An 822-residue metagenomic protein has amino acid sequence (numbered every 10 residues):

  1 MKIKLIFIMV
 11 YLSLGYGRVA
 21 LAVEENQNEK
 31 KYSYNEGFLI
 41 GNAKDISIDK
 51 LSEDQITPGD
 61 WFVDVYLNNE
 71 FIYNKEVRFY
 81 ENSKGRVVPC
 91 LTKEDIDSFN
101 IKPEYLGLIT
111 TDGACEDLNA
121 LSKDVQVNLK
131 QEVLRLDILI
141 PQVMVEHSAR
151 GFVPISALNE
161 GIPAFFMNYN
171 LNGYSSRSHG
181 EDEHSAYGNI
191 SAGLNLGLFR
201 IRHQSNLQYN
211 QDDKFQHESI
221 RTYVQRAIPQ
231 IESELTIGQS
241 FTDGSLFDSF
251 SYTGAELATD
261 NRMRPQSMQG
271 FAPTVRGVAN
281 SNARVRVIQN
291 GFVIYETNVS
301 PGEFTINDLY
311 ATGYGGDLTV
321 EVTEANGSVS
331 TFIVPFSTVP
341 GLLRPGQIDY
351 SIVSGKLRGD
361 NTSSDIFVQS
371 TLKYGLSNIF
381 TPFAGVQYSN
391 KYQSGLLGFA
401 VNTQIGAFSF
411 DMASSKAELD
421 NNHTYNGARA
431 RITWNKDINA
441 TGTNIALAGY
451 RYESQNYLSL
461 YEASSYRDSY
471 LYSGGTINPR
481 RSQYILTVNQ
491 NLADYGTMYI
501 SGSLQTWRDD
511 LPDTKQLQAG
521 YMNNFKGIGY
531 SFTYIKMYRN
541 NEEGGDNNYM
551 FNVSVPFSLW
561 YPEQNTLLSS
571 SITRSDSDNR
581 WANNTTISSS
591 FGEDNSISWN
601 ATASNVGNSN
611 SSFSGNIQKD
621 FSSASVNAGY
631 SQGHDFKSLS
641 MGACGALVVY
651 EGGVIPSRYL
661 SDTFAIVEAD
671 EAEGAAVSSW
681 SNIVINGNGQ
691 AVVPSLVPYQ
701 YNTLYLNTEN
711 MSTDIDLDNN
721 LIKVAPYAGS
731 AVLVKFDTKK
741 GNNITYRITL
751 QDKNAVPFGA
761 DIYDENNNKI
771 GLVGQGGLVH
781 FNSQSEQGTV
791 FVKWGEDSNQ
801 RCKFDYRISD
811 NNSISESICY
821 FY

Functional and structural regions predicted by a protein language model:
L21-Q269, D576-V648: Post-signal-peptide, soluble extracytosolic/periplasmic N-terminal scaffold domains of envelope/secretory systems
T57-F79, E671-S681, D752-N766: Short, ordered, surface-exposed loop/turn motifs in non-cytosolic proteins
V65, G277, A665-A669, N742-D752: A short, amphipathic beta-strand motif
E76-R78, N682-Q690, N767-L778: Short, acidic Ser/Thr/Gly-rich low-complexity loop/linker segments typical of extracellular and cell-surface proteins
S83-L91, L309-G315, Q690-D716, A728 (+1 more regions): Short Pro-Gly-centered beta-turn/loop motif in secreted/extracellular proteins
R135-I140, P340-L343, N720-G741, D805-Y822: Extracellular beta-sheet/turn segments enriched in Thr/Pro/Gly and aliphatic residues
M144, G173-R177, L198, L207-Q211 (+19 more regions): Transmembrane beta-strands of outer-membrane beta-barrel pores
S156-L158, H184-G197, E218-I231, S364-Y388 (+11 more regions): Feature captures outer-membrane beta-barrel proteins of Gram-negative bacteria and organelles
